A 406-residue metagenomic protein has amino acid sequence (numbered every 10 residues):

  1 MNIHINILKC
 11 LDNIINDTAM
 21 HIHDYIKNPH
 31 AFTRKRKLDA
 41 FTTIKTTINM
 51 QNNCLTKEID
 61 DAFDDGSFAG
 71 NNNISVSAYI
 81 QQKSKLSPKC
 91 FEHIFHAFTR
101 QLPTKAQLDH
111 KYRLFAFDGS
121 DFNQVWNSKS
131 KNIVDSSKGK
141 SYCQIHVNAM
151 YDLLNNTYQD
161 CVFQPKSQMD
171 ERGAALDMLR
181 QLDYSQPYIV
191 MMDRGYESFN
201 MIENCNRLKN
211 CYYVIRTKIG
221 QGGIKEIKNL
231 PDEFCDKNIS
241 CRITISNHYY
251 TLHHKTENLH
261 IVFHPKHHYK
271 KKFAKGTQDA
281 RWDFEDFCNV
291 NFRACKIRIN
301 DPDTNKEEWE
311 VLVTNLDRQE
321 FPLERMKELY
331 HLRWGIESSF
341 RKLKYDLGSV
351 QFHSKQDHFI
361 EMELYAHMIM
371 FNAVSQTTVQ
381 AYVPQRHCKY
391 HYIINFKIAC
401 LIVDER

Functional and structural regions predicted by a protein language model:
M1-I59, A78, K83-K85, C90-I94 (+4 more regions): Single, function-defining residue in the core of a domain
L55-N72: DNA-recognition alpha helix
H96-A106: A short, well-structured juxtamembrane/interface segment
R113-F115: Conserved beta-strand elements of the Class I
D135-S136: Extracellular beta-strand-rich solenoid/capping regions of secreted or surface-exposed proteins that bind or remodel
